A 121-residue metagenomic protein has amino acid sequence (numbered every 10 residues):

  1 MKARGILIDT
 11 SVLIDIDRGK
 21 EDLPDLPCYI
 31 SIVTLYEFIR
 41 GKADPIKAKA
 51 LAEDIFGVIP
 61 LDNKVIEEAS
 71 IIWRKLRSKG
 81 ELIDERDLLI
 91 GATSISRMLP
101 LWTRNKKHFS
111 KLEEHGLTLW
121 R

Functional and structural regions predicted by a protein language model:
M1-F56: Short, well-structured N-terminal submotif of metal-dependent ribonuclease cores
M1-R4, G91, I95-R121: Acidic, PIN/NYN-like endoribonuclease modules and their adjacent C-terminal/linker elements
V12-L13, T34, V65, L89-I90 (+1 more regions): Alpha-helix capping/helix-boundary segments
L35, A48, I66-A69, D87: A general structural signal for well-ordered alpha-helical segments in protein cores
F56-S78: Acidic catalytic patch
G80-I83: Donor nucleotide-sugar recognition loop
